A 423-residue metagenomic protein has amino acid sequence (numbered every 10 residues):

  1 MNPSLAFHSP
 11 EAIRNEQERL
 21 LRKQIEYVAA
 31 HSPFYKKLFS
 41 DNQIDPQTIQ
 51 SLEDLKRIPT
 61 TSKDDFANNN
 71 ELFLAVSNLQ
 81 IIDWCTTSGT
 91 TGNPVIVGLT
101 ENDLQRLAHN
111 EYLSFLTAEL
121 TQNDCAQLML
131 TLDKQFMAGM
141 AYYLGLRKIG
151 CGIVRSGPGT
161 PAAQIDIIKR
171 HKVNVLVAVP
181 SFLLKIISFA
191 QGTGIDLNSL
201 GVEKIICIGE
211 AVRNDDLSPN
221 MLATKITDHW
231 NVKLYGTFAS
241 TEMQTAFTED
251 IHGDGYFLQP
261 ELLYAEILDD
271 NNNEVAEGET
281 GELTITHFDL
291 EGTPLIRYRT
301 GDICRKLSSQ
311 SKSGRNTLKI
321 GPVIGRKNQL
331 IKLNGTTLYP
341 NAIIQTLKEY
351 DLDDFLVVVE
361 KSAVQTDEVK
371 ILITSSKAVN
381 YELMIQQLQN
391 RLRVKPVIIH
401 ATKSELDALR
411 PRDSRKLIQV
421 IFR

Functional and structural regions predicted by a protein language model:
M1-T86, G92-R106, L113, T117 (+4 more regions): Nucleotide 5′-phosphate-binding alpha/beta core
N2, K63-H229, Y235, F247: Active-site phosphate/ATP/adenylate-binding loop shared across adenylate-forming ligases
L72, D133, A211-N220, S311-K319 (+1 more regions): Short, flexible, glycine-rich and Lys/Arg-enriched loop motifs at helix boundaries that contact anionic partners
I153, L234, A265, F355-V357 (+1 more regions): Generic structural signal for residues in well-ordered beta-strands
K172-V173, G194-L197, H252-Y256, K416-L417: Short, hinge-like loop/turn segments at secondary-structure boundaries
L176, F288-V394, D407, R415: AMP-binding/adenylate-forming catalytic core of the ANL superfamily
L217-Q310: Conserved AMP-binding/adenylate-forming
